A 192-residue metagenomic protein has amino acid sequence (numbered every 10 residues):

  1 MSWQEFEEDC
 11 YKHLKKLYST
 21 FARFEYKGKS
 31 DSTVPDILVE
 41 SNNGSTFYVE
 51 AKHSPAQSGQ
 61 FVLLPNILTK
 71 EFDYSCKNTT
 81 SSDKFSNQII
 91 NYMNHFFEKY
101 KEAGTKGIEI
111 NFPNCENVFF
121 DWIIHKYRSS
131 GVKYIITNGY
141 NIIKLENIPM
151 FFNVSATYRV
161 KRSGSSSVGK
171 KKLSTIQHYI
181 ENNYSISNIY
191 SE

Functional and structural regions predicted by a protein language model:
M1-K70: Catalytic centers of nucleases
E50-F152, R159, S165-S191: Catalytic cores of nucleic-acid endonucleases
